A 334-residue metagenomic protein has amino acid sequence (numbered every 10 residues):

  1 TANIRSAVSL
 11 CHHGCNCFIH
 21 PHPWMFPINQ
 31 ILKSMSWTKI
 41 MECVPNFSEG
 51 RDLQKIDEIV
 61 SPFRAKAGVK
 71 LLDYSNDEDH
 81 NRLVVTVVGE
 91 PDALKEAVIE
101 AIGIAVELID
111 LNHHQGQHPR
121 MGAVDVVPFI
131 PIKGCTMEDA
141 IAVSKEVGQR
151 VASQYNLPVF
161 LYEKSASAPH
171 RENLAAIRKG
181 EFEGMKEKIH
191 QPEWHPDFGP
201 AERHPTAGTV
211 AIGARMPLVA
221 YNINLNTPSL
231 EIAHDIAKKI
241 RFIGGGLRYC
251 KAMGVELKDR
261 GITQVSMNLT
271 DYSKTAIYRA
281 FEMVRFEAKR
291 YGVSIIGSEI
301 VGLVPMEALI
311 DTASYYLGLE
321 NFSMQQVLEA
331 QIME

Functional and structural regions predicted by a protein language model:
T1-A2, D125: A generic structured-segment signal
A2, A7-V8: Acidic, Ala/Val/Gly-enriched low-complexity intrinsically disordered segments
N3, F18, P27-Q30: Generic short N-terminal amphipathic or hydrophobic helices
C11, C15-C17: Cysteine-centered motifs
S36-E334: Long, contiguous binding/interaction regions
